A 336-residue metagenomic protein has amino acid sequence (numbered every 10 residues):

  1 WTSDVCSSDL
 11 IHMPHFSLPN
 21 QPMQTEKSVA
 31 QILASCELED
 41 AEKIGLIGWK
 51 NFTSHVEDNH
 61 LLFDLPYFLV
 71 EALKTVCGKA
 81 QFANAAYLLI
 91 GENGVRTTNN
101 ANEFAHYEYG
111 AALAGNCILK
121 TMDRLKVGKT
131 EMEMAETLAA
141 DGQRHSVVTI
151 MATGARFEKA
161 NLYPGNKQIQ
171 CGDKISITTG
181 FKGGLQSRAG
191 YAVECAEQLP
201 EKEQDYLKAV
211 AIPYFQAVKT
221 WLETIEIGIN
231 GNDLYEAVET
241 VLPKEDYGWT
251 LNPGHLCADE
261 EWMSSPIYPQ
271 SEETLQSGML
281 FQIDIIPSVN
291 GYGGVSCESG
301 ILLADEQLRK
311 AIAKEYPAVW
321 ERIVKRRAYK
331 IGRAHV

Functional and structural regions predicted by a protein language model:
S3-R333: Active-site neighborhoods and metal-handling regions in enzymes and metal-associated proteins
